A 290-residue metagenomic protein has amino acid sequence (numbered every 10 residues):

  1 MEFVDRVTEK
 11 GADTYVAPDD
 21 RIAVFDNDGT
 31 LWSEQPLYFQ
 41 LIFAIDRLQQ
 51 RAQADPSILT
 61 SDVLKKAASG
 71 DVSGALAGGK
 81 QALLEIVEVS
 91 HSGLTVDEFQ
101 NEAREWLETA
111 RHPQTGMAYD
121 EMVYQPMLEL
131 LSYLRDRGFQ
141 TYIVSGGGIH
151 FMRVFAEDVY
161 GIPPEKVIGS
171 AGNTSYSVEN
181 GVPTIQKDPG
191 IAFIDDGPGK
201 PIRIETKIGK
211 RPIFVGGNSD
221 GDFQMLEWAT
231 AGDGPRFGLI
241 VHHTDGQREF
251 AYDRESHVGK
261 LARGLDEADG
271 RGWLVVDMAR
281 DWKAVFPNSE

Functional and structural regions predicted by a protein language model:
M1-N27, Q49, Q53-D55, N288-E290: Non-catalytic pre-domain segments flanking phosphatase-related domains
D5, T14, D20, D97-E290: C-terminal cap/substrate-recognition subdomain and adjoining C-terminal extension of metal-dependent phosphatase-like
N27, Q35, A171: Fold-independent oxyanion-binding glycine-rich loops and adjacent beta-strand/coil segments at enzyme active sites
E34-L37, I42-I45, V154-F155, W228: Short, solvent-exposed loop/turn and secondary-structure capping segments
L37, F43-E121, Q125: A metal-dependent, Asp-based hydrolase signature
